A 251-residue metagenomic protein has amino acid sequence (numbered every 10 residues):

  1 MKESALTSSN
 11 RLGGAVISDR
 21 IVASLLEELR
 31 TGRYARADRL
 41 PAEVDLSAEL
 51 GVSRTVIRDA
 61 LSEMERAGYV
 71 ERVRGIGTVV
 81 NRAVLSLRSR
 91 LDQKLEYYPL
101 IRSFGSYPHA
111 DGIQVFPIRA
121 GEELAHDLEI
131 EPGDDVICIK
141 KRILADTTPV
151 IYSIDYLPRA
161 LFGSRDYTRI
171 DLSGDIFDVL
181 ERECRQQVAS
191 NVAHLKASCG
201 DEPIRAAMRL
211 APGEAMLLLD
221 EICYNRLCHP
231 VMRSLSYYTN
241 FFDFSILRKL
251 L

Functional and structural regions predicted by a protein language model:
M1-R54: Extreme N-terminal segment that seeds HTH/winged-HTH DNA-binding domains in transcriptional regulators
E3, V84-L251: All-alpha effector-binding/dimerization core of bacterial HTH-type transcriptional repressors
S18, A42, V79-Q93: Short, cationic-aromatic polyanion-contact patches
L61-S62: Short, hydrophobic-biased segments on the C-terminal half of alpha helices that form "recognition helices"
R66-G75, N81: Beta-hairpin "wing" of winged helix-turn-helix
